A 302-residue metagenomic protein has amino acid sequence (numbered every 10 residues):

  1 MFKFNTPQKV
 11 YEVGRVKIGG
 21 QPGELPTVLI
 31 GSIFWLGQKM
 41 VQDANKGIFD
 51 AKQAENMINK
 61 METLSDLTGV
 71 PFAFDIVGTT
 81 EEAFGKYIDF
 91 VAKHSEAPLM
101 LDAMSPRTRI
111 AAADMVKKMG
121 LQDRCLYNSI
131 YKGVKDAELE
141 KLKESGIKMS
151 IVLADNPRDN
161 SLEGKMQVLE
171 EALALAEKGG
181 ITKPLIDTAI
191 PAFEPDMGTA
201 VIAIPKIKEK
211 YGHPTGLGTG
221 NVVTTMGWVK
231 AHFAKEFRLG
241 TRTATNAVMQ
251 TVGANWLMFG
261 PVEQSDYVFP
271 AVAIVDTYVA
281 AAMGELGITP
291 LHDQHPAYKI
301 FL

Functional and structural regions predicted by a protein language model:
F2, K9-G164: Active-site beta->alpha loop and helix N-cap motifs at the rims of alpha/beta catalytic domains
F2-G19, G31, W35-L36, G260-S265 (+1 more regions): Extended, intrinsically disordered, low-complexity segments
N5-P7, K17-G19, I88, L175 (+2 more regions): Generic structural signal for short, flexible, solvent-exposed coil/loop and linker residues
K39-Q53, P184, D276-T289: A signal for specific C-terminal beta-sheet/loop modules enriched in small/flexible residues with GP/PG/PP motifs
F84-M100, M104-Q122, I202-N221, D276-L291: Alpha-helix-loop-beta-strand connector modules within alpha/beta enzyme cores
L142-M283: Catalytic alpha/beta core domains of metabolic enzymes, predominantly
